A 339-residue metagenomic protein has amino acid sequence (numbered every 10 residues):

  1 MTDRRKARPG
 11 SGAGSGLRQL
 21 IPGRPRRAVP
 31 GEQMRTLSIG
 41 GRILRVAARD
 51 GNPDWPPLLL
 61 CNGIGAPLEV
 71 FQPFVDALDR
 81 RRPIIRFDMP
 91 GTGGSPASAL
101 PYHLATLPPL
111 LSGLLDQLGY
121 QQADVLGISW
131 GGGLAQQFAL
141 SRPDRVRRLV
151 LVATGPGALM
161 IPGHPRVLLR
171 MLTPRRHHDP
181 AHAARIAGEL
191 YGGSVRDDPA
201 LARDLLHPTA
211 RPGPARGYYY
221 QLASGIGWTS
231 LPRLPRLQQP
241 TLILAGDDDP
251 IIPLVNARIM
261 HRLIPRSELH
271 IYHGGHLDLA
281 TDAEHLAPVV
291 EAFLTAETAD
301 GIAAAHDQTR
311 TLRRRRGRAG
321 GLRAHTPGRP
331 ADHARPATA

Functional and structural regions predicted by a protein language model:
R42-G94: Conserved HGGG/HGGXW glycine-rich cap/lid loop of the alpha/beta-hydrolase fold
R86-L126: Active-site loop/oxyanion-hole signature of alpha/beta-hydrolase fold enzymes
G127, G131, A135: Gly/Ala-rich beta-loop-alpha elbow adjacent to hydrolase catalytic centers
Q136, L140, R147-R176: Flexible "cap/lid" loop of the alpha/beta hydrolase fold
P180-R233: Conserved alpha/beta-hydrolase catalytic His-Asp/Glu region
L237, I243-A245: Short beta-strand/loop motif that positions the catalytic acidic residue of the alpha/beta-hydrolase fold
D248-I252: Acidic catalytic loop of the alpha/beta-hydrolase fold
S267-A339: Catalytic active-site module of serine/aspartate enzymes centered on a nucleophile-bearing elbow/loop
